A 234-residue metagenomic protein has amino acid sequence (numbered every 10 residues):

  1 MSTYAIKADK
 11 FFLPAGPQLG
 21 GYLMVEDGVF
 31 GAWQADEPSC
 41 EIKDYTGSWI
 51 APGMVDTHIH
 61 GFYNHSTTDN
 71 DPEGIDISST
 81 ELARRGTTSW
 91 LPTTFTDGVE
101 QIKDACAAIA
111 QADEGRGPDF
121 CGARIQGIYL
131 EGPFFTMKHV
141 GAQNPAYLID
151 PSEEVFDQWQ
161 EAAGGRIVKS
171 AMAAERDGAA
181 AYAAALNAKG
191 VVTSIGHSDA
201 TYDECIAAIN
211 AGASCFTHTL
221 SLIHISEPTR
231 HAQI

Functional and structural regions predicted by a protein language model:
M1-A5, K10-A51: Histidine-rich, glycine-flanked metal-binding segment
M1-T3, S39-C40, G47, T87 (+4 more regions): A general structural motif
A8-D9, A15, T46, G53 (+6 more regions): Fold-independent oxyanion-binding glycine-rich loops and adjacent beta-strand/coil segments at enzyme active sites
D9, G28, G47, H58 (+4 more regions): Divalent metal-coordination and catalytic microenvironments
S48-A105: Metal-associated gating/positioning segment near the N- to mid-region
E100-S226: Histidine/acidic-residue-rich, glycine-tolerant segments that coordinate divalent metal ions
H224-I234: Single conserved hydrophobic/aromatic residue that forms the stacking wall/gate of nucleotide- or nucleobase-binding
